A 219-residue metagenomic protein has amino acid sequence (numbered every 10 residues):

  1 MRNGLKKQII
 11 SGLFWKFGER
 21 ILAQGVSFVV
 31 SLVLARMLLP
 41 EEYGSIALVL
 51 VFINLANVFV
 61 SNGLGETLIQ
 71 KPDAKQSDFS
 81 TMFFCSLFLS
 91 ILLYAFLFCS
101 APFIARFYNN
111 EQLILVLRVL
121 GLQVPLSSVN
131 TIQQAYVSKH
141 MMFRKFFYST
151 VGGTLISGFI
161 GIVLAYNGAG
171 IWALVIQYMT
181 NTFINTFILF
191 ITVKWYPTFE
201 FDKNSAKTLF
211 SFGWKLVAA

Functional and structural regions predicted by a protein language model:
M1-L5, I9, R144, F187-A219: Interhelical loop/hinge segments that connect adjacent transmembrane helices in multipass membrane
L5-N62, L89-A101, G153-I162, Q177-N185 (+1 more regions): Signature of the first transmembrane helix
M37-P40, Q76, F107-N110, H140 (+1 more regions): Helix-loop interface residues and adjacent transmembrane-helix termini in multi-pass membrane transporters, primarily
S45, A74-C85: Membrane-interface alpha-helices at helix entry/exit sites of multi-pass transporters
V58-Q76, A135-K139, P197: Helix-loop junctions and terminal segments of transmembrane helices in multi-pass membrane transport/translocation
G65, L92-Q112, R118: Short membrane-interface helical motifs at transmembrane helix boundaries in multi-pass membrane transporters
I114, R118-G121, Y148-K194, T208-W214: Hydrophobic alpha-helical transmembrane segments
V129-T150: Cytoplasmic helix-loop-helix junction between adjacent transmembrane helices in 12-TM secondary transporters
